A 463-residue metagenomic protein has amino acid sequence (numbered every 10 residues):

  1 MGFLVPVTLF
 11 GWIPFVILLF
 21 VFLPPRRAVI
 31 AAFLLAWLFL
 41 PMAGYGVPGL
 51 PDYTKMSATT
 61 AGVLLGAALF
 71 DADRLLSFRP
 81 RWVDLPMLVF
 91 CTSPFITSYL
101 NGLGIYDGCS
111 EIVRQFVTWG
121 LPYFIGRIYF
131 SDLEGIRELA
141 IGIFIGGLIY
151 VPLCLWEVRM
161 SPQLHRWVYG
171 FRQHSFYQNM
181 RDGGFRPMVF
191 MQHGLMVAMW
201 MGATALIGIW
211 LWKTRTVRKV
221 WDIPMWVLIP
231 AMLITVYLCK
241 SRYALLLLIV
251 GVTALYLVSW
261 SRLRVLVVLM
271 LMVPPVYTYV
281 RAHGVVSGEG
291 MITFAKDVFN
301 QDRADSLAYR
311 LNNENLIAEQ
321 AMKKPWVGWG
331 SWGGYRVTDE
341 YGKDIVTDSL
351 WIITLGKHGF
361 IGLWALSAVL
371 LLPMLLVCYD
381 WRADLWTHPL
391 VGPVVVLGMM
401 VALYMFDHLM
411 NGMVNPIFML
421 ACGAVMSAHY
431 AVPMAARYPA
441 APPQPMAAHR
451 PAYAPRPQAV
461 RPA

Functional and structural regions predicted by a protein language model:
V29, R79-F90, G126-P162: Interfacial loop-to-transmembrane-helix boundary motif in multi-pass membrane proteins
V29-V47, K55-G120: N-terminal hydrophobic segments of proteins, predominantly signal-anchor/transmembrane helices of inner/organellar
A43-P48, F176-M191, A308-Y309, D339-G356: Juxtamembrane membrane-water interface segments that cap and precede transmembrane helices
G62-L65, R264, M270, V394-A463: Transmembrane alpha-helices of multi-pass inner-membrane enzymes
F95, Y99, A140-G170, S175-G184 (+2 more regions): Alpha-helical transmembrane segments of multi-pass inner-membrane proteins
P152, V158-P162, C239, Y256-Q301 (+2 more regions): A membrane-periplasm/extracellular boundary helix in multi-pass inner-membrane enzymes that assemble envelope glycans
S287, K296-I361, V377-W386: Long extracytoplasmic/lumenal interhelical loops at the membrane interface of multi-pass membrane proteins
F360-A402: Hydrophobic transmembrane alpha-helices and their immediate junctions
